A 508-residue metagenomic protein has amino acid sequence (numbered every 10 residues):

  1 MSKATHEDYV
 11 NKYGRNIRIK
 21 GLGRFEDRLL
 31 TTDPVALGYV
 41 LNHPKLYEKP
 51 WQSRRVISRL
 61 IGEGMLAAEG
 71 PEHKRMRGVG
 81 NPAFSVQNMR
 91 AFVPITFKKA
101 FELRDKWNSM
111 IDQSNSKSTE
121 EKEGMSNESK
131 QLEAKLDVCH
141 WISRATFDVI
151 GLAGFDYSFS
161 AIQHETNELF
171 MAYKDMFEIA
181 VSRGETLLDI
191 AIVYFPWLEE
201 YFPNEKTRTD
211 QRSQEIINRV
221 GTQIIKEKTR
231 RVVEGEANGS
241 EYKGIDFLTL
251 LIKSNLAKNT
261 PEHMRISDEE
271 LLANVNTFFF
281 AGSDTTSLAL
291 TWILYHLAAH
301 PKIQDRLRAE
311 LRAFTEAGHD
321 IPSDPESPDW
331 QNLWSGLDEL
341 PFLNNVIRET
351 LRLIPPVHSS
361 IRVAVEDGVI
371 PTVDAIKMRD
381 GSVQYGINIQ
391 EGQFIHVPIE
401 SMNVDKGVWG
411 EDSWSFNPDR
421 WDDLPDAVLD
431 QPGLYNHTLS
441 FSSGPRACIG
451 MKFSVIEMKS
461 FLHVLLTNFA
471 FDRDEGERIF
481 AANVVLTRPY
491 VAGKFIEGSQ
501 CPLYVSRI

Functional and structural regions predicted by a protein language model:
M1-R75, R90, I95-E102, A145 (+7 more regions): N-terminal membrane-proximal hinge/A-helix region immediately C-terminal to the signal-anchor transmembrane segment
G21-R28, M89-K98, M110-V149, F159-L169 (+6 more regions): Cytochrome P450
V93, F97, T119-S126, L132 (+8 more regions): Cytochrome P450 I-helix active-site segment
S109, F159, P301-Q304, A427 (+3 more regions): Cytochrome P450 heme-binding "Cys pocket" and the immediately downstream C-terminal segment
W141, T146, F155, I217 (+5 more regions): Central I-helix of cytochrome P450 enzymes
R212-A289, P328, A375: Conserved cytochrome P450 catalytic core segment spanning the I/J/K helices
E270, N274-I293, Q384-M402, H437-L462: C-terminal, well-structured subdomains that either form a transmembrane helix-short loop-helix hairpin in multi-pass
P356-S359, R379, V397-V428: Conserved cytochrome P450 K-helix/beta-meander segment immediately N-terminal to the heme-binding cysteine loop
